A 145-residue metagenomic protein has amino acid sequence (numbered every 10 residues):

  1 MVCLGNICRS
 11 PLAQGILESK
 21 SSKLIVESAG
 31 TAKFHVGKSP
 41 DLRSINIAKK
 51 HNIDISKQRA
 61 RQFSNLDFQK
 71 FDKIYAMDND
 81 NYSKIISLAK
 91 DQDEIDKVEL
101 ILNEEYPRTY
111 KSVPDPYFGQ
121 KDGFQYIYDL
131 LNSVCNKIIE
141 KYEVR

Functional and structural regions predicted by a protein language model:
M1, A76-M77: Short beta-strand scaffold positions
M1-K70, E140-R145: Conserved active-site segments centered on acidic
S10, M77-D78: Replace "coordinates the UDP/GDP/TDP-sugar" with "coordinates nucleotide-activated sugar donors
K57, D80-K84: Short amphipathic alpha-helical surface micro-motifs
K73, S83-R145: Phosphate-binding/catalytic loops
